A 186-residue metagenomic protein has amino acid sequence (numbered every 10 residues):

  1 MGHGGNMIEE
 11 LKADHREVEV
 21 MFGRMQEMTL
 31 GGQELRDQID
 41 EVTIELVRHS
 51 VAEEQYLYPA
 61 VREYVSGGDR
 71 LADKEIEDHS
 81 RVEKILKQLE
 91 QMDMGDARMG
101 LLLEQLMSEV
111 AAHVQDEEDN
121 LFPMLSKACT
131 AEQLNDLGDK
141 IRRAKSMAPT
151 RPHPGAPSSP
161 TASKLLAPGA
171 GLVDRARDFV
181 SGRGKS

Functional and structural regions predicted by a protein language model:
M1-S186: Small-residue-biased structural context
